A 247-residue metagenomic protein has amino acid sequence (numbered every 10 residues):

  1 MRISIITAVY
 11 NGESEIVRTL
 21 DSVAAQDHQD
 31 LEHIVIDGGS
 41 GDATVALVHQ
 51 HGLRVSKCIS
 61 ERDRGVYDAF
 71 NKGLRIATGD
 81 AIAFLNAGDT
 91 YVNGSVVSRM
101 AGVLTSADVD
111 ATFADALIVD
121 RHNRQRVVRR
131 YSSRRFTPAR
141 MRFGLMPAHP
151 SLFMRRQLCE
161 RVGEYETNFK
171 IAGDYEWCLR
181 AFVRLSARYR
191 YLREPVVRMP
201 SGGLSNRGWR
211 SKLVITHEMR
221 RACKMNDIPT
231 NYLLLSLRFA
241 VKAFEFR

Functional and structural regions predicted by a protein language model:
M1-S211: Nucleotide-sugar donor-binding/catalytic module of glycosyltransferases that assemble extracellular/cell-envelope
R2, A25, S40, A222-R247: Membrane-interface aromatic/basic loop that binds lipid-linked glycans or pyrophosphate carriers, typified by
E194, M199, G208-L234: Catalytic core of nucleotide-sugar-dependent glycosyltransferases
